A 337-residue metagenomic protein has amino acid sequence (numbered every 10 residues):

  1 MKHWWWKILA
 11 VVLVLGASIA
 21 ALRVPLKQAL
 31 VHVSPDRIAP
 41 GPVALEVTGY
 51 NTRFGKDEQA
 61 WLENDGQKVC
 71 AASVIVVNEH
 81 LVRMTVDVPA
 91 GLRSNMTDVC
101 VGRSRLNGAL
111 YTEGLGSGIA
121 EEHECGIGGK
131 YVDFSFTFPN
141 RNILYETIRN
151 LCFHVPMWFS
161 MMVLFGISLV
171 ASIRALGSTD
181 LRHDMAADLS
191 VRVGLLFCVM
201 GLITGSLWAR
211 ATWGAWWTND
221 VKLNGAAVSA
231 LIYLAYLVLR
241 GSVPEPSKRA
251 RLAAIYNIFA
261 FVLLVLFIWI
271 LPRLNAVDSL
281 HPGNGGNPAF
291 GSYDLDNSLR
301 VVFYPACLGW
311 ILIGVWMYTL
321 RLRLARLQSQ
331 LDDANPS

Functional and structural regions predicted by a protein language model:
M1-V11: N-terminal membrane topogenic signal
L13-A21, I255-L271: Hydrophobic alpha-helical membrane-insertion segments
G16-D57, Y111-F134: Beta-strand/beta-sandwich contexts
V33-A109: Immunoglobulin-like IPT/TIG beta-sandwich domains and homologous Ig-like subdomains
D133-I173, G177-H183: Early transmembrane hairpin module of multi-pass membrane proteins
W158-A171, V228-R240, V301-T319: Hydrophobic cores of alpha-helical transmembrane segments in multi-pass inner/ER membrane proteins, independent
L195-G241: Membrane-interface helix-loop-helix modules in multi-pass inner-membrane proteins
R273-V315, D333-S337: Membrane-interface transmembrane-helix boundary segments in multi-pass integral membrane proteins
